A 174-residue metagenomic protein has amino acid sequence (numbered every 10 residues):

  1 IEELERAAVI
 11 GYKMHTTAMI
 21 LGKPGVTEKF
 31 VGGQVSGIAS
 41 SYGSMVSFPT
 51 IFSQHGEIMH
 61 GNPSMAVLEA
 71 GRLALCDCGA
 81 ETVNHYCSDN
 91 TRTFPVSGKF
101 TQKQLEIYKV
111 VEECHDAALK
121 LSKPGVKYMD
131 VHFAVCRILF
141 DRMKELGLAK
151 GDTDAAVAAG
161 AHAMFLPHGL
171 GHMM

Functional and structural regions predicted by a protein language model:
I1-M174: Active-site neighborhoods and metal-handling regions in enzymes and metal-associated proteins
